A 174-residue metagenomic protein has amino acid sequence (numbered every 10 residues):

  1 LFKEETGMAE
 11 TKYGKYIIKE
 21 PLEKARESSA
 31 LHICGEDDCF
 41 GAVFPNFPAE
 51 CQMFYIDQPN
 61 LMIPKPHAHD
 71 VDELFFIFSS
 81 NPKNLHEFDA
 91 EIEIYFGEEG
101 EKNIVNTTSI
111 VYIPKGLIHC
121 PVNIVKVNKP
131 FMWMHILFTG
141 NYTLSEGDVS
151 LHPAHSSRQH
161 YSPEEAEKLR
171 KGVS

Functional and structural regions predicted by a protein language model:
L1-P66, R170-S174: A short, N-terminal "cap"/entry segment at the start of jelly-roll beta-barrel domains of the cupin/DSBH fold
F2, M8-P21, V122-S174: Double-stranded beta-helix
E50-Y55, E73-F78, I110-Y112, M132-H135: Ordered hydrophobic segments in well-structured contexts
D57-Q58, S80, E98, F138-G140: Non-catalytic surface loops within mature trypsin-like serine protease
P59-L74, P82-A90: A short beta-loop-beta micro-motif enriched in histidine and acidic residues
I77-N106, L144-G147: A short beta-strand-loop-beta hairpin characteristic of the jelly-roll/cupin
E98-E99, N103-I124: Conserved metal-binding segment of the jelly-roll/cupin
